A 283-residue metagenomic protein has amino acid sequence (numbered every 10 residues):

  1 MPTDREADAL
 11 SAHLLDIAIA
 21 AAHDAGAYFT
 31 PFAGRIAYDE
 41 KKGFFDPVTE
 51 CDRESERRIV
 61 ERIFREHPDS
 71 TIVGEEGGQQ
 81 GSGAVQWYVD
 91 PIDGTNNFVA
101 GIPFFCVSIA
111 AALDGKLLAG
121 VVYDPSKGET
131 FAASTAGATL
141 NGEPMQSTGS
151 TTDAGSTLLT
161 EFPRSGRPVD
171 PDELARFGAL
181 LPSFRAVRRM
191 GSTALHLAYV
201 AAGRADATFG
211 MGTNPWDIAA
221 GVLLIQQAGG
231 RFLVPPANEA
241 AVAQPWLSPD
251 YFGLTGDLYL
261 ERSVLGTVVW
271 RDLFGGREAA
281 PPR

Functional and structural regions predicted by a protein language model:
M1-D16, A20, G26, A175-A179 (+1 more regions): Oxyanion/phosphate-interacting regions
M1-I92, E278-R283: N-terminal subdomain of lithium-sensitive/metallo-dependent phosphomonoesterases centered on the IMPase/IPPase/PAP
A25, F29, D52, I63 (+6 more regions): Residue-level signal for inorganic ion chemistry
Y28, D69-T71, A186, D206 (+1 more regions): Residue-level detector of anion-binding/catalytic polar loops
K41, E75, M190-S192, P235: Conserved beta-strand termini and adjacent loop/short-helix elements that scaffold enzyme active sites in alpha/beta
R53, R57, E76, P91-G94 (+4 more regions): Generic detector of well-ordered alpha-helical packing
R65, V73, G81-G137, N141 (+1 more regions): Active-site-adjacent structural elements in enzyme catalytic cores
A110-L197, E239-R283: Acidic beta-strand-loop-alpha-helix segment within the catalytic core of divalent metal-dependent phosphate-processing
